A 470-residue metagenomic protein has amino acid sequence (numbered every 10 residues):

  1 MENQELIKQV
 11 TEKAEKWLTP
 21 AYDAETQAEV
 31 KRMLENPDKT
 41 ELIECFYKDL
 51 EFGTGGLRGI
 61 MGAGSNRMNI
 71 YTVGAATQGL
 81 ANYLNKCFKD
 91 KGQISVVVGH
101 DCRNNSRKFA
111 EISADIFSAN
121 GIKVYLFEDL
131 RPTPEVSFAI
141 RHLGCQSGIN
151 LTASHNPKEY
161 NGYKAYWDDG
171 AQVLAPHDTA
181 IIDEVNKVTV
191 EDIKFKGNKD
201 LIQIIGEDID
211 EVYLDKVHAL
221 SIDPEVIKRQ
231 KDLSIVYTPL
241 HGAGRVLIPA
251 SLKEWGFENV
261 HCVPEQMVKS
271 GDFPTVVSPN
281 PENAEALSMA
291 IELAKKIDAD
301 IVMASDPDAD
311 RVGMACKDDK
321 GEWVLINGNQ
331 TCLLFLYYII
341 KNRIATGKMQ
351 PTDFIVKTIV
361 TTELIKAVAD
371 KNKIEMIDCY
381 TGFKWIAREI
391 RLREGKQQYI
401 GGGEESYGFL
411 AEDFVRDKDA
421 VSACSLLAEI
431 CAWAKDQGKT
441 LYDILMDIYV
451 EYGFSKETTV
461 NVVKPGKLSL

Functional and structural regions predicted by a protein language model:
I7, T11-S113, Q203-D232, A243: An N-terminal, well-structured beta->alpha segment
W17, A21, E25, E41-C45 (+3 more regions): Gly/Ser/Thr-enriched, mixed-charge loops and adjacent short helices that form phosphate/oxyanion-binding elements
F46-N66, A153-N156, I235, P239-S251 (+3 more regions): Conserved phosphate/anionic-ligand binding catalytic regions in large, soluble enzymes, centered on
V97-Y160, E258-M314: N-terminal small/polar loop signature for handling phosphorylated ligands or for N-terminal nucleophile
E135-E191, P307, E405: Active-site phosphate-binding/coordination module
Y166-K194, N329-D353, K357-A367, A420 (+1 more regions): Glycine-rich phosphate-binding loop plus the immediately following alpha-helix
K295, A299-I301, E322-V324, N342-L470: Phosphate-binding and adjacent anionic-ligand microenvironments
